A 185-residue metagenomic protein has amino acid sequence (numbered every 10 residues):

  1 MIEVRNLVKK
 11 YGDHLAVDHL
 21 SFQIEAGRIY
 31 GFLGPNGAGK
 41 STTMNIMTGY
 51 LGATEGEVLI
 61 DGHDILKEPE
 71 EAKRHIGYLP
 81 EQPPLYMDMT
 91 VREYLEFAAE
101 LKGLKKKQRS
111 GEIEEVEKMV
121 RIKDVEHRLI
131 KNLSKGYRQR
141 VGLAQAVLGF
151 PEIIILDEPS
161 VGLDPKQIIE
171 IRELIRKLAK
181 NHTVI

Functional and structural regions predicted by a protein language model:
P35-G39: Walker A (P-loop) phosphate-binding loop of ABC-type ATPase nucleotide-binding domains
G56-K67, E71-A72, I76: Conserved ABC transporter NBD signature motif
E96, E100, K107-V125, R176: Conserved ABC ATPase "signature" region
L129-L133: Conserved ABC ATPase signature
I154-E158: Catalytic Walker B motif of ABC-type/P-loop ATPase nucleotide-binding domains
L174-I185: Conserved catalytic loops of ABC-family nucleotide-binding domains
